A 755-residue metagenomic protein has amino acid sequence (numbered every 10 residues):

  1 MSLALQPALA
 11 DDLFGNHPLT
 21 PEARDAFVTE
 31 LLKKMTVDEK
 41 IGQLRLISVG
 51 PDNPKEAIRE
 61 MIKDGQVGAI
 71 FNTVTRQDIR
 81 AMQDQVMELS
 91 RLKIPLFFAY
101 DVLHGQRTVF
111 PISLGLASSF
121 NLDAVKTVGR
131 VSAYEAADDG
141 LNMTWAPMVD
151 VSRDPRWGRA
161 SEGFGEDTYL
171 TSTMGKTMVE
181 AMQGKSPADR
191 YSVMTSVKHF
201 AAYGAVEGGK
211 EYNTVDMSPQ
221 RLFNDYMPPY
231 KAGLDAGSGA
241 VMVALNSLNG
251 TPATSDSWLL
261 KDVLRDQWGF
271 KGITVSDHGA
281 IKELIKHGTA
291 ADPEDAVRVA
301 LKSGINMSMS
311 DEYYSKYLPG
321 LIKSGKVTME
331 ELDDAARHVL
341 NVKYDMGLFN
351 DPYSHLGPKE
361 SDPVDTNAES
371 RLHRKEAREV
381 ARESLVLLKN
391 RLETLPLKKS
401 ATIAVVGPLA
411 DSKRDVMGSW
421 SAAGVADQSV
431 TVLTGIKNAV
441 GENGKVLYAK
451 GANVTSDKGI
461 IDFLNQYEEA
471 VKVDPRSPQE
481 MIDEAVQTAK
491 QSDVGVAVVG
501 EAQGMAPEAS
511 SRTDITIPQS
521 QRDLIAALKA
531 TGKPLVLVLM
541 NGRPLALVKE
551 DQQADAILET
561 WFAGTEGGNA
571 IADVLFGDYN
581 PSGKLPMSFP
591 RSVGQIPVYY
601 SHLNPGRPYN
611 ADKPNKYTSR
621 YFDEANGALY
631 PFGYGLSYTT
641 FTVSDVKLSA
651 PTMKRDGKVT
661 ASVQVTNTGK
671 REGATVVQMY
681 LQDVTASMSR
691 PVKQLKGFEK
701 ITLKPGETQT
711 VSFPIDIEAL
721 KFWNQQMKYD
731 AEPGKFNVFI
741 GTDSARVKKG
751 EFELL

Functional and structural regions predicted by a protein language model:
M1-A4: Bacterial N-terminal signal peptides
L9-N724, D730-S744, E751-L755: Glycoside hydrolase catalytic-domain context in secreted enzymes
